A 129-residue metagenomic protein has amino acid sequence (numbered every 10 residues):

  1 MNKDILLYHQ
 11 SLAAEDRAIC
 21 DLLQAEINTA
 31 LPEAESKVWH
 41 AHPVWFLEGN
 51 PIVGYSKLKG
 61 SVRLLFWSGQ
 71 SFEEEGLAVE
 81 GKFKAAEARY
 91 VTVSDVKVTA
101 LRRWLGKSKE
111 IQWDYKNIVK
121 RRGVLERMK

Functional and structural regions predicted by a protein language model:
M1-K129: Charge-dense, helix-prone N-terminal extensions
